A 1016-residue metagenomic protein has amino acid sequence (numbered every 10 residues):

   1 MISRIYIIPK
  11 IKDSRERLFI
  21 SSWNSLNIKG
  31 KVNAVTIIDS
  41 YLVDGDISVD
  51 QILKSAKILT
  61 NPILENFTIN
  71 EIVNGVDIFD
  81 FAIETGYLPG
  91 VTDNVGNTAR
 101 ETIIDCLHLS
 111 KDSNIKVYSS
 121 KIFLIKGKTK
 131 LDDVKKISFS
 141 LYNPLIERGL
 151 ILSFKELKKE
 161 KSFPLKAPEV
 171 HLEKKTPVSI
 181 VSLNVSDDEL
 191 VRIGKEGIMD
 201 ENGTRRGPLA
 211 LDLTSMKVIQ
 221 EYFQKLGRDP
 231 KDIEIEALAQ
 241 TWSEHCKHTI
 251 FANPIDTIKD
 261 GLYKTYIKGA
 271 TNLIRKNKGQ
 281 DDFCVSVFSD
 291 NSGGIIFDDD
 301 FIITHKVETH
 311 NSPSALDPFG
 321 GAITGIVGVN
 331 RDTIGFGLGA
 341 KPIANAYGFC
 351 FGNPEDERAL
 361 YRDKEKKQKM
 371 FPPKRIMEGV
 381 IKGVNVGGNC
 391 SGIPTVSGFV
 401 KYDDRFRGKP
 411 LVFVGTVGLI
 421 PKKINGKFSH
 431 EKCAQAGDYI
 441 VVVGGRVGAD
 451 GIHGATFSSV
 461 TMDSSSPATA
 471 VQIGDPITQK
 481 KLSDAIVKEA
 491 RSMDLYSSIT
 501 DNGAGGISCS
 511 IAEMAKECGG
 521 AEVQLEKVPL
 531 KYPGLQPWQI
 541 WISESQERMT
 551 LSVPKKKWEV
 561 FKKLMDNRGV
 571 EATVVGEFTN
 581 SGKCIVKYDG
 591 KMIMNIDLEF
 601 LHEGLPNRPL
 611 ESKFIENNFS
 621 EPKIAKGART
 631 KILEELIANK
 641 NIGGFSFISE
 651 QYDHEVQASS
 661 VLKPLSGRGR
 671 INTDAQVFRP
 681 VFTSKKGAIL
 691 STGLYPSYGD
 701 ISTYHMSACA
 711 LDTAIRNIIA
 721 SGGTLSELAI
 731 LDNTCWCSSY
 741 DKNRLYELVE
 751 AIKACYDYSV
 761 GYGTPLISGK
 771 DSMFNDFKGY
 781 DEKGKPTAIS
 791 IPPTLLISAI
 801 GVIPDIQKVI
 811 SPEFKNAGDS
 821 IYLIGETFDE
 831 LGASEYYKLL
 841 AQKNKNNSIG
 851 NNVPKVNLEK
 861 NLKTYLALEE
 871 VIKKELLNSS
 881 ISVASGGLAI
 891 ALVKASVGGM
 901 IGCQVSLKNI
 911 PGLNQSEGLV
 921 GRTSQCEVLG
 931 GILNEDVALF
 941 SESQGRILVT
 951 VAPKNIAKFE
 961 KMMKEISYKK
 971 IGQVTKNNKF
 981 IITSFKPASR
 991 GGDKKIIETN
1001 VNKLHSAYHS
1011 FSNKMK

Functional and structural regions predicted by a protein language model:
M1-K10, I37-L42, D77-P89, S120-F123 (+3 more regions): Short glycine-/aliphatic-rich beta-strand segments at the starts of folded cytosolic domains
Y6-R15, D46-I47, E84-N97, G127-K130 (+3 more regions): Short, surface-exposed ligand-recognition loops at beta-strand->loop->(often short) alpha-helix junctions that present
L18, S22-G75: Acidic (E/D-rich), amphipathic helical modules within compact regulatory domains
F19-W23, Q51-N61, T98-T102, D133-Y142 (+2 more regions): Short amphipathic alpha-helices in soluble, non-transmembrane regions that often serve as interface/regulatory elements
L26, K31-I37, E84, R100-E101 (+3 more regions): Interaction-mediating elements
P62-K111, K116: Short, solvent-exposed interaction modules
G90-T92, D112-N114, S120, L124-K126 (+3 more regions): Glycine/proline-enriched, intrinsically flexible loops and inter-domain linkers
